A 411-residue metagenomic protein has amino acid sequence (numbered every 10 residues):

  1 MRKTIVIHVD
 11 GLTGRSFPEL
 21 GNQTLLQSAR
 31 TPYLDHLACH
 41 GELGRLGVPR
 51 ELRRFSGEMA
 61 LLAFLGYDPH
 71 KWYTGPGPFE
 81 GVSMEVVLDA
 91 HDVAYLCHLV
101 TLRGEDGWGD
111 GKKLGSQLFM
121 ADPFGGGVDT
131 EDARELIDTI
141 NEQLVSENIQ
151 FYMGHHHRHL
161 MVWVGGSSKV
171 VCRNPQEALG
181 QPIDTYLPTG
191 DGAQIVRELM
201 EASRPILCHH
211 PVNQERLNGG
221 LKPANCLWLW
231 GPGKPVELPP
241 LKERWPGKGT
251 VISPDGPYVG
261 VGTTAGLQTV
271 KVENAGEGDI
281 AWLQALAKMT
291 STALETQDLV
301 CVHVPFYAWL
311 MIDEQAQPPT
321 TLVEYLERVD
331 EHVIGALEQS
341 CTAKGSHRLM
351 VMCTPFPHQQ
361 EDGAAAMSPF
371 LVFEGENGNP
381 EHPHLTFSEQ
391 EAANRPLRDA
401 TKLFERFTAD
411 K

Functional and structural regions predicted by a protein language model:
M1-K411: Feature captures the catalytic ectodomains and active-site-proximal regions of enzymes that hydrolyze or transfer
